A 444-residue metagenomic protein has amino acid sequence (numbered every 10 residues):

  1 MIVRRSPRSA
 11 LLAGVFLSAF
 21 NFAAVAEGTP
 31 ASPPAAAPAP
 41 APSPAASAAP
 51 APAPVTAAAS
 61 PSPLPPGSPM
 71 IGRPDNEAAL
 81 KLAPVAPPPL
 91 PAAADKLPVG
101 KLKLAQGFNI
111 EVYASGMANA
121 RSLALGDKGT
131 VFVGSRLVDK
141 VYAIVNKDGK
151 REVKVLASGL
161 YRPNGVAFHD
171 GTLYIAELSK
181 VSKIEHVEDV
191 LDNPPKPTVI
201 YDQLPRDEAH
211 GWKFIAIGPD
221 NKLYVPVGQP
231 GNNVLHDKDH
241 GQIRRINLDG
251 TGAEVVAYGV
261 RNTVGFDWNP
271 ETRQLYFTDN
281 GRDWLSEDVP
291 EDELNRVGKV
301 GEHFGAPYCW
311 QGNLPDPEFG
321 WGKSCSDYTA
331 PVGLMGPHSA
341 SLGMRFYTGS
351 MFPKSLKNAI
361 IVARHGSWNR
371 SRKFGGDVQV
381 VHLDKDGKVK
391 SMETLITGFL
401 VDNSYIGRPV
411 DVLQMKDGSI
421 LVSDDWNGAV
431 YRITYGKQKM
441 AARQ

Functional and structural regions predicted by a protein language model:
P61-A105, W212, Q229-N232, I246-T251 (+5 more regions): Beta-propeller domain segments
Y113-M117, V155-G159, I200-D207, V255-G259 (+3 more regions): Surface loop/turn motifs at the tips and blade-to-blade linkers of beta-strand repeat domains
N119, L137, E152, G159-R162 (+8 more regions): Beta-rich catalytic cores
L125-K128, F168-D170, I217-D220, P270-T272 (+2 more regions): Residue-level detector of Asp-centered blade-edge/turn motifs that repeat once per structural unit in beta-propeller
T130-V133, T172-I175, K222-P226, Q274-T278 (+3 more regions): Conserved beta-propeller blade signature
S135-R136, L178-K180, H186, G228-P230 (+4 more regions): Short loop/turn segments immediately following the C-termini of beta-strands
K140-A143, K180-S182, Q242-R244, E293 (+2 more regions): A short loop-to-beta-strand structural motif that recurs across blades of beta-propeller domains
S179-G218, P226-Q229, G252: Asp-box/WD-like beta-propeller blade repeats and closely related beta-sheet repeat scaffolds
